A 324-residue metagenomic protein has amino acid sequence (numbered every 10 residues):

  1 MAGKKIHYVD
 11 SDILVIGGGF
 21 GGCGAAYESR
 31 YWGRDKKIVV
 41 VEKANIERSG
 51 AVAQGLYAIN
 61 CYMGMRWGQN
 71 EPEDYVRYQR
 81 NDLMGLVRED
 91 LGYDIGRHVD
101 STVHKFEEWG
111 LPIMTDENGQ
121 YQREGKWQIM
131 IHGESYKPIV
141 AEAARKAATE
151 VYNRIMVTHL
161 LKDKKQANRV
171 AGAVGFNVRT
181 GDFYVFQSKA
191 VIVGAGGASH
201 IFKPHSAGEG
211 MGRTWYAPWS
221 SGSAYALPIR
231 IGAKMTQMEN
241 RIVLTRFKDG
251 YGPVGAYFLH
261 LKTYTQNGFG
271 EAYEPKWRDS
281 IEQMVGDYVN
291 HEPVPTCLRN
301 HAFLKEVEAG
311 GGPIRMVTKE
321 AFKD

Functional and structural regions predicted by a protein language model:
M1-D10, G181-F183: A short, basic/flexible loop-to-alpha-helix module at the beginning of a structural domain
I13-V40: N-terminal Rossmann-like FAD-binding beta1-loop-alpha1 element of flavoenzymes
G18, K43, N240: Cofactor-binding loop segments of dinucleotide-utilizing enzymes, especially the Rossmann-like FAD- and NAD(P)+-binding
A44-E71, R77, M211-T214, P253-Y257 (+1 more regions): Conserved N-terminal glycine-rich FAD pyrophosphate-binding loop of Rossmann-like flavoproteins
I46, Y62-P112, R230-Q237: Conserved FAD-binding subdomain of flavin-dependent enzymes
R48, T102, E107-A190, G194 (+5 more regions): Conserved redox-cofactor binding core of oxidoreductases
V193-P253: Glycine-rich loop(s) and the adjacent beta-strand/alpha-helix scaffold that form part
L227, A233-D324: An anion/pyrophosphate-binding glycine-rich loop and adjacent beta-alpha core in soluble alpha-beta enzymes
